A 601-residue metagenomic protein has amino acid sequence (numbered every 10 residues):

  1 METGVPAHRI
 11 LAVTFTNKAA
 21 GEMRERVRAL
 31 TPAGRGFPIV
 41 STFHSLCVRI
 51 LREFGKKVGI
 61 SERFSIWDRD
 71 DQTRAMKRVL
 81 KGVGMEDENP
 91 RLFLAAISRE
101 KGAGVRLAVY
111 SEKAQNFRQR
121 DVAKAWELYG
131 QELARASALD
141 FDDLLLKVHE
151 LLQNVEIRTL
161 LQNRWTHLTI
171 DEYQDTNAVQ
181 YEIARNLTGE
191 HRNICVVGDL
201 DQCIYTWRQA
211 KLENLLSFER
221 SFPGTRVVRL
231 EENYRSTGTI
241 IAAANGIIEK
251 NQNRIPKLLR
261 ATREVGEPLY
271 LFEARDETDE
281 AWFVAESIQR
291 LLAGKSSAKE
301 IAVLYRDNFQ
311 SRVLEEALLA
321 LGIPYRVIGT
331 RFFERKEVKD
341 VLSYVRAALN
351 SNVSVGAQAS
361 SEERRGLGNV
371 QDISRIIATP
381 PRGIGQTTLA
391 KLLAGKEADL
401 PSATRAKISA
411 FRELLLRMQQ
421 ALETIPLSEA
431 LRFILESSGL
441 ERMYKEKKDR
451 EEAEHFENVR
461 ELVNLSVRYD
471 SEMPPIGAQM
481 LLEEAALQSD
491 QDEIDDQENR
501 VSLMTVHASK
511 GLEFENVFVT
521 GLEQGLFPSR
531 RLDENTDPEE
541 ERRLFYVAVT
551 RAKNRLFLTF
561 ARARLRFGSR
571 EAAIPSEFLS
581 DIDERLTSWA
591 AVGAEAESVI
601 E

Functional and structural regions predicted by a protein language model:
M1-E62, I66-W67, A136, T159 (+2 more regions): P-loop NTPase Walker
G4, L11-F15, A19-A20, I39 (+3 more regions): Conserved helicase NTPase motor core
V5-R9, R35-F37, D71, E190-N193 (+9 more regions): Short glycine-/polar-rich loops that comprise or flank the Walker A/P-loop and associated switch/sensor motifs
G34-I39, P256, G322-E334: Conserved RecA-like helicase motor-core motifs
R35-F37, K56-D143, W165, R229 (+2 more regions): ATP-hydrolysis module of ASCE/P-loop NTPase motor domains, specifically the Walker B Asp-Glu catalytic pair
L46-F54, D201-T206, R235-S236, R326-N350 (+1 more regions): Short alpha-helix plus adjacent loop in nuclease-associated cores
Q115, S297, S311-I323, R335-K336 (+1 more regions): Conserved helicase C-terminal RecA-like lobe
P223-R226, E231-Y325, A347-E362, G366-L367: Helicase P-loop NTPase motor core
